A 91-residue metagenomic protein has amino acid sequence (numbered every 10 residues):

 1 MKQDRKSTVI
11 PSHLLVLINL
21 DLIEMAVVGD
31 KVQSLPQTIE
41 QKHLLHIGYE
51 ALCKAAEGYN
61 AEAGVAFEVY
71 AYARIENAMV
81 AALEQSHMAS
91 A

Functional and structural regions predicted by a protein language model:
M1-A89: Alpha-helical promoter-recognition and RNA polymerase-docking modules of transcription initiation factors, dominated by
